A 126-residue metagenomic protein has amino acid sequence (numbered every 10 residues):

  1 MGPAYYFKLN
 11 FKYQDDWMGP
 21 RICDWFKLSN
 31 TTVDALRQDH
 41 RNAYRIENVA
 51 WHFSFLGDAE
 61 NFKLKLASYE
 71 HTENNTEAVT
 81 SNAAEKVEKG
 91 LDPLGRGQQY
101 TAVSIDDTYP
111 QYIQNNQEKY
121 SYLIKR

Functional and structural regions predicted by a protein language model:
M1-R126: Catalytic-site signature of metal-activated, phosphate-bearing donor transferases, centered on the GT-A/GT-A-like
